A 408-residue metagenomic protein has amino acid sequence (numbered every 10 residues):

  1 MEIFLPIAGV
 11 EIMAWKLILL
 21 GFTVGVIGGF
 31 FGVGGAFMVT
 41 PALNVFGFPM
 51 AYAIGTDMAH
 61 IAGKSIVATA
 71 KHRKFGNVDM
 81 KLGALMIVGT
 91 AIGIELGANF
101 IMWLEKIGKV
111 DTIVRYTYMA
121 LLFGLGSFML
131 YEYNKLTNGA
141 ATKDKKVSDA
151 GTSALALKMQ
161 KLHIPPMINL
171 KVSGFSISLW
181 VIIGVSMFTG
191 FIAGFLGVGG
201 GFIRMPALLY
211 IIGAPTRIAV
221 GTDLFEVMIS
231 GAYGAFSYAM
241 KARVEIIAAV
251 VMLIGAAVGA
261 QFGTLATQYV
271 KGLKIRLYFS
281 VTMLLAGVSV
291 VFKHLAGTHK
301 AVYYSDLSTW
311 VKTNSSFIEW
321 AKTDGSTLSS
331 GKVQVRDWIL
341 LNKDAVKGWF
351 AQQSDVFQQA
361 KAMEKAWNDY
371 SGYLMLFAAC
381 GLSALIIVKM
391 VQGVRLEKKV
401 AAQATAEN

Functional and structural regions predicted by a protein language model:
M1, F292-N368: Low-complexity, proline/glycine-enriched hydrophobic segments characteristic of transmembrane helices
E2-K106, T112, T117, L121-G124 (+5 more regions): Small-residue-rich hydrophobic segments that form or flank transmembrane alpha-helices in multi-pass membrane proteins
I107, N134-N138, A266-K274, L295-S305: A cytosolic-side transmembrane-helix exit/cap motif
I107-V114, S178, G272-R276, W367-S371: Membrane-interface helix-boundary signature
R115-G126, L277-V281, L376-L382: Symmetry-related core transmembrane helices of the 12-TM Major Facilitator Superfamily/SLC fold
S127-L130, S383-G393: Alpha-helical transmembrane segments
N134-Q160: Flexible cytoplasmic inter-helical loops of multi-pass small-molecule transporters
T137-V147, H299-S305, V394-A406: Short, Lys/Arg-enriched, Gly/Pro-containing loop segments at transmembrane-helix junctions of multi-pass membrane
